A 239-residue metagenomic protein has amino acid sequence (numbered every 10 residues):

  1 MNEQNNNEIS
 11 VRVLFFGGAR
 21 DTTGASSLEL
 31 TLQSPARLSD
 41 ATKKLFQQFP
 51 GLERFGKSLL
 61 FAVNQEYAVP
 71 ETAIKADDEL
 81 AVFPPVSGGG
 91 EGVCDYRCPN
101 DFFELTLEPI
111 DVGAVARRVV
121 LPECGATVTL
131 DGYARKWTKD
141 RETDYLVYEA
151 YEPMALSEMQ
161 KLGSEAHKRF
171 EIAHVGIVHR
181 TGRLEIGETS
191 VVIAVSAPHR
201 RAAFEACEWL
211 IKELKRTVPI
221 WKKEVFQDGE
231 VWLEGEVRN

Functional and structural regions predicted by a protein language model:
M1-R97: Ubiquitin-like/PB1-type beta-grasp interaction modules and other compact soluble beta-rich domains
N2-N6, L14, T22, E79-P85 (+2 more regions): N-terminal, polar/charged subdomain of small-to-medium soluble alpha/beta proteins
